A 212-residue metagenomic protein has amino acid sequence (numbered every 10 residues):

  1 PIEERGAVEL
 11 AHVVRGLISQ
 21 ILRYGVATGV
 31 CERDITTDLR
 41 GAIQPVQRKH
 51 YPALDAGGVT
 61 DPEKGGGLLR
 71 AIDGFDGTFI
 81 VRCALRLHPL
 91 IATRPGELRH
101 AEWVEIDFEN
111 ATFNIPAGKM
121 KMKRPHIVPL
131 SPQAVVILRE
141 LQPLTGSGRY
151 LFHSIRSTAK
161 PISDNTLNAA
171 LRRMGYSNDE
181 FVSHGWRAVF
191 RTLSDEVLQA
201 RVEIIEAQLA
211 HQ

Functional and structural regions predicted by a protein language model:
I2-S19, G25-A101, E109, M120-R124 (+2 more regions): Basic, Lys/Arg- and aromatic-enriched nucleic-acid-binding interface segment
G16, R23, W103, E196 (+1 more regions): Residue-level detection of the helix-turn-helix DNA-binding "recognition helix"
R40, P116, S131, H153: Residue-level detector of conserved, well-ordered beta-strand and adjacent loop positions that form binding/recognition
A53-A56, N114-K123, V135, Q199 (+1 more regions): Catalytic-site neighborhood detector that most strongly recognizes the C-terminal catalytic loop/helix of tyrosine
R70-R82, V128, Q142-A159, N165-A207 (+1 more regions): Short, basic (Lys/Arg/His-rich) helix/loop patches that form interaction surfaces in the mid-to-C-terminal regions
F108-N110, P132, N178: Residue-level signal for tight coil/turn positions that link beta-strands
T112, P125-P129: Well-ordered beta-strand positions in beta-sheet-rich domains
